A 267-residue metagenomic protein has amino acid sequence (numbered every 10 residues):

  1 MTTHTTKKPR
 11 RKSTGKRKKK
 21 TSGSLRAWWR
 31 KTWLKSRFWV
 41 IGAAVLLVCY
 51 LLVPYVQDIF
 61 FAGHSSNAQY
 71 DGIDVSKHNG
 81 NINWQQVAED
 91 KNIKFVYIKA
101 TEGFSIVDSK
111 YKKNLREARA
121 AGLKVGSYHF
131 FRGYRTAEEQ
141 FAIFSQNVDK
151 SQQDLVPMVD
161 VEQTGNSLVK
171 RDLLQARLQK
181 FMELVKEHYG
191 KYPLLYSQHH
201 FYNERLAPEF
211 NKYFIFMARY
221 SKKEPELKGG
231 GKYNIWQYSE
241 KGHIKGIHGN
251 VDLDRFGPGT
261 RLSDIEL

Functional and structural regions predicted by a protein language model:
M1-K35: N-terminal Lys/Arg-rich, disordered targeting/topogenic segments
K35-V56: Hydrophobic membrane-insertion alpha-helices, especially the h-region of bacterial N-terminal signal peptides
D58, S65-G80, A88, K99-K180 (+1 more regions): Substrate-binding cleft of extracellular glycoside hydrolase catalytic domains
A62, N67-N81, F210-L267: Functionally critical loop-and-helix segments that line ligand-binding/catalytic clefts of soluble enzyme domains
Y70-G72, K94-F95, K124-G126, D154-M158 (+3 more regions): Structural preference for beta-strand elements that scaffold enzyme active sites
N81-W84, Y202-E204: Short, well-ordered alpha-helical microsegments
L155-G229: Catalytic domains of cell-wall/extracellular-matrix polysaccharide-remodeling enzymes, centered on de-N-acetylation
